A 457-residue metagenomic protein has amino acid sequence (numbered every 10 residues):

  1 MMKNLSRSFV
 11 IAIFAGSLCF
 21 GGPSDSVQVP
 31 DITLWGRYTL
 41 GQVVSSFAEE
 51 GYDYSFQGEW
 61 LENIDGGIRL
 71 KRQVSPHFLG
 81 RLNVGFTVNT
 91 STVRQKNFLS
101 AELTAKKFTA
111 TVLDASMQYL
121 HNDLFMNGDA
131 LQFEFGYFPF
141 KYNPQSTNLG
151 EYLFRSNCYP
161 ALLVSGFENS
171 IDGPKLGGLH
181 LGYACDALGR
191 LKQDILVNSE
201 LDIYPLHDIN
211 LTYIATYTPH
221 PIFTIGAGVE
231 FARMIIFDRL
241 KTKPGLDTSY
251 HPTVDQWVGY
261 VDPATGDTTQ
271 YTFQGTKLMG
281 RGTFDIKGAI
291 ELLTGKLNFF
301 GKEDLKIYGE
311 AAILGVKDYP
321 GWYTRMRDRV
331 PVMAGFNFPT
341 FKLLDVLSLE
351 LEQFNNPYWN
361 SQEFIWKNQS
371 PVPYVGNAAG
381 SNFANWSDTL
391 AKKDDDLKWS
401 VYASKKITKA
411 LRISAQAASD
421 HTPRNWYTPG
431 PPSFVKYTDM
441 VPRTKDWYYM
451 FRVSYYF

Functional and structural regions predicted by a protein language model:
M1-Q28, L297-G301: Cleavable N-terminal export/targeting peptides
L18-F133, I171-I195, K398-F457: Beta-barrel outer-membrane channel/assembly domains of diderm bacteria
L34-Q42, L82-V88, F133-P139, Q193-S199 (+6 more regions): Transmembrane beta-barrel strands of outer-membrane/channel proteins
R37-Y54, V93-K107, L124-T216, T224-G228 (+2 more regions): Surface-exposed coil loops of outer-membrane beta-barrel proteins
G41, S45-F56, F98-T104, K243-F457: Outer-membrane beta-barrel pore domains
L61-G67, A110-D114, P174-H180, L206-I214 (+6 more regions): Transmembrane beta-barrel architecture of outer membranes
V88, D123, P139-K141, A187 (+8 more regions): Short loop/turn segments at secondary-structure transitions that flank enzyme active sites
M117-F140, A215-I225, V332, F336-W359: Internal hydrophobic scaffold segments of catalytic domains
